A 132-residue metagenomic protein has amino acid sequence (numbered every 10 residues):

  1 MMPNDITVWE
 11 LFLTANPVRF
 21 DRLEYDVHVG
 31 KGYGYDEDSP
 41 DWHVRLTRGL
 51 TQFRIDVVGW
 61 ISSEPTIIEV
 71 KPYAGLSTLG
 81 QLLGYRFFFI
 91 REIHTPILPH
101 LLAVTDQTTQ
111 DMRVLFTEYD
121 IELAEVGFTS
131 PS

Functional and structural regions predicted by a protein language model:
M1-S132: Charged, terminal alpha-helix-loop-beta segments that serve as non-catalytic nucleic-acid engagement and/or assembly
